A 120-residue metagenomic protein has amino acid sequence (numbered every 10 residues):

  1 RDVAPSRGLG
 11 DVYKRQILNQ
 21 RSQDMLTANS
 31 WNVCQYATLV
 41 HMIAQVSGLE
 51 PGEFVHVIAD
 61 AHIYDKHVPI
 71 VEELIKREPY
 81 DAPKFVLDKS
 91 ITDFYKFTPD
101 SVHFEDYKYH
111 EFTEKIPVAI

Functional and structural regions predicted by a protein language model:
D2-Y13: Single conserved hydrophobic/aromatic residue that forms the stacking wall/gate of nucleotide- or nucleobase-binding
P5, T27-N29, V33, L87 (+1 more regions): Generic structural "secondary-structure junction" signal
L9, Y36-T38, K84-D88: Short amphipathic alpha-helical surface micro-motifs
D11-W31, G48, E53-H62: Long, contiguous internal "core" modules enriched in hydrophobic/ aromatic residues
S22-D24, V40, H110: Short loop/turn segments at secondary-structure transitions that flank enzyme active sites
N32-L49: Metal-dependent nuclease catalytic cores in nucleic-acid-processing enzymes, especially RNase H-like/related
P51-I120: TerminUS-proximal long segments
